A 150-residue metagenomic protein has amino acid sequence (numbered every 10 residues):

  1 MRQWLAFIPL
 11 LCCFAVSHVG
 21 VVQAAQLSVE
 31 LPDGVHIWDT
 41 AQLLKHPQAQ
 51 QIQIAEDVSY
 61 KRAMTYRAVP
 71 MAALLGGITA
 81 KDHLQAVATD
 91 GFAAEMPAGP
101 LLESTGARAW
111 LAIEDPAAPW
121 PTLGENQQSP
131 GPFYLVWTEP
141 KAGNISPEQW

Functional and structural regions predicted by a protein language model:
M1-W4: Positively charged n-region of N-terminal signal peptides that target proteins for export
F7-H18: Bacterial N-terminal signal peptides
V22-W150: N-terminal intrinsically disordered, low-complexity segments enriched in P/E/S/T
